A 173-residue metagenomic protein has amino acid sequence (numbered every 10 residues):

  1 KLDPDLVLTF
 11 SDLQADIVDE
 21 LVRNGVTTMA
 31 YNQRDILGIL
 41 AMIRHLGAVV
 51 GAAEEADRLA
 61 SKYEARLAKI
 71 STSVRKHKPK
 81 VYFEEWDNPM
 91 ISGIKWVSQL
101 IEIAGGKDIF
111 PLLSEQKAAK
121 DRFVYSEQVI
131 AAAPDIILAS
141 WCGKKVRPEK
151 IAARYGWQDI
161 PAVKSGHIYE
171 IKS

Functional and structural regions predicted by a protein language model:
K1-L37, E64-K172: Binding-cleft/active-site segments that stabilize strongly anionic ligands or cofactors
I43-A56, A60-K78: A conserved helix-loop-strand patch within extracytoplasmic ligand-binding domains of the periplasmic binding
